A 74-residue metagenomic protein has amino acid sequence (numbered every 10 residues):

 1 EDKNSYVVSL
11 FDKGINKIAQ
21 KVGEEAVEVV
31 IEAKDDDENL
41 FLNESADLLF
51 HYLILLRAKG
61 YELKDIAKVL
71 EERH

Functional and structural regions predicted by a protein language model:
E1-S45, L49-H74: Flexible "arm" and connector segments at domain edges
